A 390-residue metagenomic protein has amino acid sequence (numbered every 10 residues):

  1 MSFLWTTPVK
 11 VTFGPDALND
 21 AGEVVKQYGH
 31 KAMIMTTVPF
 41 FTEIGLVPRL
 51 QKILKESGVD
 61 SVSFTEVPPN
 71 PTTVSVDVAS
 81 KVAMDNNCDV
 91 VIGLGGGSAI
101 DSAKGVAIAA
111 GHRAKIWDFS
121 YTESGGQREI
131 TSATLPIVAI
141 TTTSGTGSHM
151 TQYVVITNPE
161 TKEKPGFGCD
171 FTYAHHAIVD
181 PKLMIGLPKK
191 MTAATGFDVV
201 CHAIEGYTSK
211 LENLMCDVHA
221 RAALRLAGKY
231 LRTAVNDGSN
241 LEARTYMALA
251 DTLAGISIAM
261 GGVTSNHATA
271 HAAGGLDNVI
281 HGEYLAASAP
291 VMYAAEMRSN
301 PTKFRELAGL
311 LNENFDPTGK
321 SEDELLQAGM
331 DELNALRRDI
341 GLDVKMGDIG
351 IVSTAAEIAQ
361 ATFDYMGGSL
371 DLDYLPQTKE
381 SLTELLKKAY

Functional and structural regions predicted by a protein language model:
M1-V90, M346: ATP/NTP phosphate-donor binding region
L18-A21, E43-L46, T73-S75, S98-A103 (+3 more regions): Short glycine/serine/threonine-rich phosphate/pyrophosphate-binding segments that cradle anionic phosphate groups
V74-K182: Glycine/threonine-rich beta-strand-loop-alpha-helix active-site module that forms ligand/phosphate-binding
G145, T252-L285, G367-S369: Glycine-rich phosphate/pyrophosphate-binding beta-alpha loops
Y153-G261: Carboxylate- and glycine-rich phosphate/diphosphate-binding segment that chelates Mg2+/Mn2+
V279-V344: Active-site pocket-lining segment
F315-Y390: C-terminal charged capping/lid subdomain of soluble metabolic enzymes
